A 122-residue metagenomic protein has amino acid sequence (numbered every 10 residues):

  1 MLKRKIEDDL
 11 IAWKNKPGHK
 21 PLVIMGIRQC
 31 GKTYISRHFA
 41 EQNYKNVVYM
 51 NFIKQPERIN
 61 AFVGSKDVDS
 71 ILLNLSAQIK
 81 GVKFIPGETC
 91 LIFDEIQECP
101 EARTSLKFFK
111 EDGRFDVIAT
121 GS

Functional and structural regions predicted by a protein language model:
M1-S122: Phosphate-binding site recognition
